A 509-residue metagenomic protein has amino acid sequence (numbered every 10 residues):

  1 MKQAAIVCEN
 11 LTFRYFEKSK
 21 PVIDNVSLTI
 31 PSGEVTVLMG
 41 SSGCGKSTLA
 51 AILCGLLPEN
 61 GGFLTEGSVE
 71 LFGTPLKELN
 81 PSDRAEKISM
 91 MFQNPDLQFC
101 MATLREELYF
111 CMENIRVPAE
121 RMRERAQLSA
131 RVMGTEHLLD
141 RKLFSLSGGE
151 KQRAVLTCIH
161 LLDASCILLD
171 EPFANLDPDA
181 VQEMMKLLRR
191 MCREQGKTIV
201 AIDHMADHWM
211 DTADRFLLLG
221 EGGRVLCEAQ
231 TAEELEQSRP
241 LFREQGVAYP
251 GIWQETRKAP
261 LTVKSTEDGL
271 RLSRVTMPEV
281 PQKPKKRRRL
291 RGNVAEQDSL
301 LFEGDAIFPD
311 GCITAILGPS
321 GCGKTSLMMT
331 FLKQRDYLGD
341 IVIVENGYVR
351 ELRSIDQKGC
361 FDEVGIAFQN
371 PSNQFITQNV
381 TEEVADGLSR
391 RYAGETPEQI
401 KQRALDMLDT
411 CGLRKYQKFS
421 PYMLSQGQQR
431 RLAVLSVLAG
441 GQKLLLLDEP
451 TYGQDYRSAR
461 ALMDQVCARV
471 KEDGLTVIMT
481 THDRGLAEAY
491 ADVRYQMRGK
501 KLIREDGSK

Functional and structural regions predicted by a protein language model:
S68-D83, D340-G359: ABC ATPase NBD Q-loop/coupling interface
E120-L138, P397-Y416: Conserved ABC ATPase "signature" region
K142-L146, E150, S420-L424, Q428: Conserved ABC ATPase signature
I159-H160, V437-L438: ABC ATPase C-loop
I167-E171, L445-E449: Catalytic Walker B motif of ABC-type/P-loop ATPase nucleotide-binding domains
D177, D455: ABC-family nucleotide-binding domains
I202-H204, T481-H482: H-loop/switch region of ABC-family ATPase nucleotide-binding domains
G223-A248, K501-K509: Conserved beta-strand-loop-alpha-helix hinge in the C-terminal portion of ABC ATPase nucleotide-binding domains
